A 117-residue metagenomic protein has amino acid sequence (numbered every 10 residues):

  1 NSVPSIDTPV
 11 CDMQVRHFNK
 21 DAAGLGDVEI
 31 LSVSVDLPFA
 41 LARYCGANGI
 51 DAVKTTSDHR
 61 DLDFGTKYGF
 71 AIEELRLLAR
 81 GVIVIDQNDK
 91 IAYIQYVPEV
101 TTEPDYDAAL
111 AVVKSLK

Functional and structural regions predicted by a protein language model:
N1-K117: Chalcogenol-based redox active-site neighborhoods
